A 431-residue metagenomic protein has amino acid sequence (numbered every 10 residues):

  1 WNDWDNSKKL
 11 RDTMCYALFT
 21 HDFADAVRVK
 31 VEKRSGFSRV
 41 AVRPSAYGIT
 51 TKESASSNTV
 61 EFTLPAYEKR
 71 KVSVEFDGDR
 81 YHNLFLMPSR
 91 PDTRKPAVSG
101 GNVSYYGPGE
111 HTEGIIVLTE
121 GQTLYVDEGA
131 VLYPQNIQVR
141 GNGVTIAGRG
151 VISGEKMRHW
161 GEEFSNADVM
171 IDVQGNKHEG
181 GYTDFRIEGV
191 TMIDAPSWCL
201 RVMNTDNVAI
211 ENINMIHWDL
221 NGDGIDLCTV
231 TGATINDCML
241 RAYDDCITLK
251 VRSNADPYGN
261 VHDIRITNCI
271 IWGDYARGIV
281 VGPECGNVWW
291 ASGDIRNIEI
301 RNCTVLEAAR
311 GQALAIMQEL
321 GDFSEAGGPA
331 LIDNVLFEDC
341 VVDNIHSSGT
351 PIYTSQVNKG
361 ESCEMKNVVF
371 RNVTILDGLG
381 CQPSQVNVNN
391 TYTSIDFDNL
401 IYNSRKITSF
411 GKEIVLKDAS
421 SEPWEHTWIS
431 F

Functional and structural regions predicted by a protein language model:
W1-F431: Extracellular/periplasmic carbohydrate-active domains that bind, remodel, or depolymerize complex polysaccharides
